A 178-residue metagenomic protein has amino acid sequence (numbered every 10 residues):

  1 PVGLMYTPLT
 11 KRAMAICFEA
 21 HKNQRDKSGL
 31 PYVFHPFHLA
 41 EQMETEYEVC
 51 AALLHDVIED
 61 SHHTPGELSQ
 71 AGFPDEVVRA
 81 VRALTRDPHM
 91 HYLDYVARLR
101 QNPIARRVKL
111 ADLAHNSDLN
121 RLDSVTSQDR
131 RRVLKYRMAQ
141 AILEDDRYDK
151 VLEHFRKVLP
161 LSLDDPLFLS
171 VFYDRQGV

Functional and structural regions predicted by a protein language model:
V2-V178: Active-site helical microenvironments for divalent-metal-assisted chemistry
